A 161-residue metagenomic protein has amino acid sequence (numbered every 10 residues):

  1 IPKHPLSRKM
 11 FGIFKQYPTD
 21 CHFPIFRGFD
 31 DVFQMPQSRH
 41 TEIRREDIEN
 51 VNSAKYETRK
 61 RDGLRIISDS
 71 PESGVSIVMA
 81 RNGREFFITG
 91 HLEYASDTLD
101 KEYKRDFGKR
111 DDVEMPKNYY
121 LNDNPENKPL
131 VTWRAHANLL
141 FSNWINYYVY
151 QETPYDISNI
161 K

Functional and structural regions predicted by a protein language model:
I1-T98: Pocket-forming structural segment of enzyme catalytic cores
G83-K161: Acyltransferase
